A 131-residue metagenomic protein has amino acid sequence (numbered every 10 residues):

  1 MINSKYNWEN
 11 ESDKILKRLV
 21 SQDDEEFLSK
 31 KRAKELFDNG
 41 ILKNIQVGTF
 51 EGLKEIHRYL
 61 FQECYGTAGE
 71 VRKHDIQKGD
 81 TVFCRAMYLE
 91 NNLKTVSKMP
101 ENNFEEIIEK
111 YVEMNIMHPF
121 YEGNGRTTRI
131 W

Functional and structural regions predicted by a protein language model:
M1-W131: FIC/Doc superfamily catalytic core
